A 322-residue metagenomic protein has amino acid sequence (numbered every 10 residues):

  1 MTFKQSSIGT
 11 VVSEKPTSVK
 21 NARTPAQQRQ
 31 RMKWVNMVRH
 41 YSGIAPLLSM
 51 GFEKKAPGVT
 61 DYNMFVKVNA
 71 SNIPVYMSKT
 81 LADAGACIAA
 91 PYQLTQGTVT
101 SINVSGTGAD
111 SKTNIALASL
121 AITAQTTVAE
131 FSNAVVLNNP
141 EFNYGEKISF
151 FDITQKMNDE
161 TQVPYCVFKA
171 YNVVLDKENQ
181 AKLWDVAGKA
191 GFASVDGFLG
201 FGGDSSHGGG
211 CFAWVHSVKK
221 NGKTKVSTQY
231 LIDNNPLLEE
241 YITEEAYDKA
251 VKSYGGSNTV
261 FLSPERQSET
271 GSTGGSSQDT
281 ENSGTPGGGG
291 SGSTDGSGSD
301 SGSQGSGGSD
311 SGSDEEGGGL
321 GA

Functional and structural regions predicted by a protein language model:
M1-G106: Long, polar/Ser/Thr-enriched low-complexity segments that form simple helices or flexible linkers at protein ends
I8-N36, S42-M50, K112-L120, V163 (+6 more regions): Intrinsic structural disorder
P57-D248, S253-Y254, L262: Charged linear interaction tracts used for macromolecular binding and regulation
E239-E244, T259, S263-R266, G318-A322: Extended, charge- and Ser/Thr-rich helical segments
T270-A322: Ser/Thr/Gly/Pro-rich low-complexity, disordered linker/stalk segments of secreted and cell-surface proteins
